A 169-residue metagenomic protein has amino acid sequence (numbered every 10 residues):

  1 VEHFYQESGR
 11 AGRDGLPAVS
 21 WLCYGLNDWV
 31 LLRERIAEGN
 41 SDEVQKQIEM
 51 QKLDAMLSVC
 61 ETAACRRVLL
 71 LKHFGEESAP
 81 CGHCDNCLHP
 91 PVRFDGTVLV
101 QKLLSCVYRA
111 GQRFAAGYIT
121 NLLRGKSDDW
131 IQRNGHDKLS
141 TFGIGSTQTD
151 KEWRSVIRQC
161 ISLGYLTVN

Functional and structural regions predicted by a protein language model:
V1-E152, V156, S162: C-terminal helicase lobe
T167-N169: Accessory beta->alpha helical hairpin/"wing" motif in late/C-terminal subdomains of nucleic-acid enzymes
